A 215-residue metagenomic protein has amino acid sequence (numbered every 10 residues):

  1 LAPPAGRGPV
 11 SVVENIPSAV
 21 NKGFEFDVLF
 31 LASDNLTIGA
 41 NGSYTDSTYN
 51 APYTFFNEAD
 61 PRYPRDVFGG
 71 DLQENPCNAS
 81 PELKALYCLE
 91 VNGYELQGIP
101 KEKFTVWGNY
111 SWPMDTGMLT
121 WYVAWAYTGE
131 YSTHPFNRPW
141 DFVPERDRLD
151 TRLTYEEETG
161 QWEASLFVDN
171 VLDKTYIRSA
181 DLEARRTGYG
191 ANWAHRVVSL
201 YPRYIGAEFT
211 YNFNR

Functional and structural regions predicted by a protein language model:
L1-G6: C-terminal regions of RecA-like/P-loop NTPase motor modules
G8-P135, E208-N214: Gram-negative outer-membrane beta-barrel transporters
V13-A19, P139-V143, R196: Outer-membrane beta-barrel proteins
I99, V143-P144, L200: Residues at secondary-structure transition points
A126-H134, Y155-R215: C-terminal beta-signal and adjacent terminal beta-strands/loops of Gram-negative outer-membrane beta-barrel proteins
R146-R148, E157: Strand-loop-strand
T151-L153: Feature captures outer-membrane beta-barrel proteins of Gram-negative bacteria and organelles
